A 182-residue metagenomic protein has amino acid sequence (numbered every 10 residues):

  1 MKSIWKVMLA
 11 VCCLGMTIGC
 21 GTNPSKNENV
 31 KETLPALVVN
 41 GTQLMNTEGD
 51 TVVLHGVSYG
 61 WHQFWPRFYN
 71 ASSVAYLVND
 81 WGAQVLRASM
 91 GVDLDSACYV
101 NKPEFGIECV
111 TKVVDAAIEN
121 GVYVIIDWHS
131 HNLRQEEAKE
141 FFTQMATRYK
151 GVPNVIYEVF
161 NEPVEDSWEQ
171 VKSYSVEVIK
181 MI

Functional and structural regions predicted by a protein language model:
M1-M8: Bacterial N-terminal signal peptides that target proteins for export
C12-C13: Cysteine-centered motifs
M16-G19: C-terminal motif of bacterial Sec signal peptides marking the signal peptidase cleavage site
G21-N27: Bacterial lipoprotein signal-peptidase II cleavage site
K31-I182: Active-site mouth of glycoside hydrolases
